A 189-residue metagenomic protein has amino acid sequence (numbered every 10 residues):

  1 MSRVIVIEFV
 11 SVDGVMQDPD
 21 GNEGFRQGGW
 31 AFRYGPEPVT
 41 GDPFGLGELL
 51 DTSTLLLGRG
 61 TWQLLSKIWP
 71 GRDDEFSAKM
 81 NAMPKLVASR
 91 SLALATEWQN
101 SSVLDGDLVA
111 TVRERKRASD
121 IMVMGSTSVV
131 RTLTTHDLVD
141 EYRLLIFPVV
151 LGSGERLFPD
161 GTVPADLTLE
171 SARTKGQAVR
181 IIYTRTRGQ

Functional and structural regions predicted by a protein language model:
S2-L138, P148-Q189: Portal/gating segments that form or line small-molecule/metal binding sites
E141: Periplasmic plug
